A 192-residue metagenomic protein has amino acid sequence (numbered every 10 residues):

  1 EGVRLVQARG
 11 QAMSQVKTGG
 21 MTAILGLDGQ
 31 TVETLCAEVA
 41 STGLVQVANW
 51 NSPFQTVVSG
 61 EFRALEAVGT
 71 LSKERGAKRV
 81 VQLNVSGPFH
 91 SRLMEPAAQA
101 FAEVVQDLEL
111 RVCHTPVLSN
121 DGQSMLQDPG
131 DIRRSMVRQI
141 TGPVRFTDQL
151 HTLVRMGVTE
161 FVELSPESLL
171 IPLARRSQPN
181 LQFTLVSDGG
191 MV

Functional and structural regions predicted by a protein language model:
E1-P143, P172: Alpha/beta catalytic cores of group-transfer enzymes, especially the acyltransferase/condensing modules of polyketide
R138-V192: Flexible, low-complexity segments
